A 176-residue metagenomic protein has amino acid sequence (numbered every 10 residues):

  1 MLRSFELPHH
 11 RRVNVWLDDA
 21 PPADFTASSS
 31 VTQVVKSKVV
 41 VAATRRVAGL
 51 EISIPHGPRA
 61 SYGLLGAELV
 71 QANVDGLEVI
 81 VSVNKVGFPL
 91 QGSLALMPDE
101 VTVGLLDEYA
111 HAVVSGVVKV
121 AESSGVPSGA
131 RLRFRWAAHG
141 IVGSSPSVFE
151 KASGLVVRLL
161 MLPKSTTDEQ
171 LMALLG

Functional and structural regions predicted by a protein language model:
M1-G176: Accessory interaction regions appended to the cores of large information-processing enzymes
